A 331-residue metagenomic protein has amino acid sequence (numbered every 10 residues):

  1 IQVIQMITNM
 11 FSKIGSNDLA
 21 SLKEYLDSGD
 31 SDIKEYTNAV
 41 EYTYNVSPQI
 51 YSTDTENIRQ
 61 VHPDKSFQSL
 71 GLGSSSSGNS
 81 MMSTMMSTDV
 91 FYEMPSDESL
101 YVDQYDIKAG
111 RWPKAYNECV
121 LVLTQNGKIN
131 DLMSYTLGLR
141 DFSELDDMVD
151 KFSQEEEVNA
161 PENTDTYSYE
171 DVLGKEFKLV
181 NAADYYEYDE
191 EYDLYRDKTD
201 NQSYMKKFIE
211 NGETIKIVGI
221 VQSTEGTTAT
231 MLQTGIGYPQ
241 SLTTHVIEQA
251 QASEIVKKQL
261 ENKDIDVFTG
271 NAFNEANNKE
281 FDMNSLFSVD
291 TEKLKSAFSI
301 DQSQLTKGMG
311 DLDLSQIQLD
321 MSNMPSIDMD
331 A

Functional and structural regions predicted by a protein language model:
I1-A331: Basic-flanked hydrophobic alpha-helices used for secretion and membrane insertion
